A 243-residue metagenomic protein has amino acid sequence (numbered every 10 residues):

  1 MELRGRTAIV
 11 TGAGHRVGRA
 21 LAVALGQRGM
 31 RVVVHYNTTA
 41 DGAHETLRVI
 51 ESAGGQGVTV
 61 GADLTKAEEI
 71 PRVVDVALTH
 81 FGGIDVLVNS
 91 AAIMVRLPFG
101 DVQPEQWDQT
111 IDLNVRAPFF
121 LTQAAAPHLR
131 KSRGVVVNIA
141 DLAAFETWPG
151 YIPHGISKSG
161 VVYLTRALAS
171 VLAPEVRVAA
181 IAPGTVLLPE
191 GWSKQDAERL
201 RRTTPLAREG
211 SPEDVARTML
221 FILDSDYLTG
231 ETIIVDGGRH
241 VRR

Functional and structural regions predicted by a protein language model:
E2, H128, S211-V235, H240: C-terminal substrate-recognition "lid" of short-chain dehydrogenase/reductases
T7, G14-R16: Conserved glycine-rich cofactor-binding loop
M30-E45: Conserved glycine-rich Rossmann-like NAD(P)H-binding loop of the short-chain dehydrogenase/reductase
P98-F99, Q106-I111, W192, L200: Substrate-binding pocket helix/loop in short-chain dehydrogenase/reductase
T122, S157, T165: Active-site helix of classical SDR
P127, A169-P174: Alpha-helical segment proximal to the catalytic Tyr-Lys
D141: Residue(s) in the substrate-gating loop at a strand-loop-helix junction that position the organic substrate next
